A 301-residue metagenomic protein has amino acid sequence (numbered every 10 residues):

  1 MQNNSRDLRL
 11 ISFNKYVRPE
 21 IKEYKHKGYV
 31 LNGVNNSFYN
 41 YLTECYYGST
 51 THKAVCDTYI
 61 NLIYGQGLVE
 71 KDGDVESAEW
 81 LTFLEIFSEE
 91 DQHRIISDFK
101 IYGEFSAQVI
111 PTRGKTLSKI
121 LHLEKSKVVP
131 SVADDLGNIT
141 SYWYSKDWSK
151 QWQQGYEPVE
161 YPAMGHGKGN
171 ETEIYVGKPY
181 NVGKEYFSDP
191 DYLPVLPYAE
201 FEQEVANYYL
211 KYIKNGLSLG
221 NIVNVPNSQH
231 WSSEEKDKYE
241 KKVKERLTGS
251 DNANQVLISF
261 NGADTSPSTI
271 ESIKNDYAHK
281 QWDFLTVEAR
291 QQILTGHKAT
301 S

Functional and structural regions predicted by a protein language model:
M1-D57, N61-N261: Structured, contiguous alpha/beta core segments that scaffold functional sites
L219-E234, V256-S301: Surface-exposed loop-to-helix/strand elements on domain peripheries
